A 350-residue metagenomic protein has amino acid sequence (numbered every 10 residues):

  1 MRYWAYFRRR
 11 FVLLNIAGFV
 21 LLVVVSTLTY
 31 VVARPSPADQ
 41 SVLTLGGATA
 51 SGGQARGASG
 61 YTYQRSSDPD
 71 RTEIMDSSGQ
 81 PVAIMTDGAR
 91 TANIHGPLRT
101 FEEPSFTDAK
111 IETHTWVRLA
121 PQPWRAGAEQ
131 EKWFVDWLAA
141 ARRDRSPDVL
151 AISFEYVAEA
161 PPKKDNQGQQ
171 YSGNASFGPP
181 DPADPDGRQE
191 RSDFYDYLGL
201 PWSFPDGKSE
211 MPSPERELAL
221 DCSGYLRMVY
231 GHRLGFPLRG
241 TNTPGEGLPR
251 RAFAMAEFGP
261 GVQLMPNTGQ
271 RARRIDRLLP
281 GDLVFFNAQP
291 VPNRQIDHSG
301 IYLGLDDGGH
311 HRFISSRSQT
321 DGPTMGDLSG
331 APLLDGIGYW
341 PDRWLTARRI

Functional and structural regions predicted by a protein language model:
M1-L22: N-terminal Sec-pathway targeting helices
L21-V32: Hydrophobic alpha-helical membrane-insertion segments, chiefly the h-region of N-terminal signal peptides
R34-W124: Intrinsically disordered, low-complexity N-terminal segments that are enriched in acidic
G46-M85, G309-I350: Low-complexity, Gly/Ser/Thr/Pro-rich intrinsically disordered linker/tail segments
F101-P244: N-terminal capping segments
E215-S223, R239, L264, G269-A272 (+2 more regions): Catalytic cores of extracellular degradative/oxidative enzymes
T243-T320: ...with weaker cross-activation on analogous glycine-rich loops/strands in unrelated enzymes
